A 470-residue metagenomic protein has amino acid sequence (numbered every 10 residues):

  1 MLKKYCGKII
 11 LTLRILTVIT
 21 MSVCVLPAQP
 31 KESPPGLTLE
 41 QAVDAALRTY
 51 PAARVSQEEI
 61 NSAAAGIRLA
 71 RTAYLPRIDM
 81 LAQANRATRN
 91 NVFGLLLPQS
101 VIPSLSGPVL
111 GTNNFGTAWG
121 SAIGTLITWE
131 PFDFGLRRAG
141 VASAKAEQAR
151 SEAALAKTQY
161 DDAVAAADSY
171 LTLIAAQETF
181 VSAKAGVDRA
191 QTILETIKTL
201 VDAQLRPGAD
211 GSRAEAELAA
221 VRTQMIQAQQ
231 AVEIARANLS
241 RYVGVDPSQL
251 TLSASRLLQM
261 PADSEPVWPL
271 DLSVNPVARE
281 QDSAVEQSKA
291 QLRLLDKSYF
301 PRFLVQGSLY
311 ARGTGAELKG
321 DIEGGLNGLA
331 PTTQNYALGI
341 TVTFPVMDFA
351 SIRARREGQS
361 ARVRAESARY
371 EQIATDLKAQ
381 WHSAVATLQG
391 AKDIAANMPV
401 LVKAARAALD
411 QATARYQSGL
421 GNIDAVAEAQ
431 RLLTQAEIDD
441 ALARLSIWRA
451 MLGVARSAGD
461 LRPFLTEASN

Functional and structural regions predicted by a protein language model:
M1-L11: N-terminal secretory signal peptides that target proteins for export/translocation
K3-K4, L37, K157-V274, T387 (+3 more regions): Periplasmic alpha-helical coiled-coil/stalk elements that build and connect Gram-negative outer-membrane
K3-K4, Q29-E32, R86-T88, E437-N470: Acidic, low-complexity, intrinsically disordered peripheral segments
T12-C24: Bacterial N-terminal signal peptides
A28-A84, R89-V92, E130-P131, P247 (+5 more regions): Bacterial Sec-pathway N-terminal export signals of envelope proteins
K31-P34, L81-L126, R256-P261, R293 (+2 more regions): Small/polar, glycine/serine/threonine/aspartate-rich low-complexity segments that form flexible
D44-R54, N61-I78, T88-R89, G111-T117 (+8 more regions): A glycine-/polar-enriched beta->alpha junction
V55-A70, T158, D162-V181, T192 (+6 more regions): Amphipathic alpha-helical coiled-coil segments
